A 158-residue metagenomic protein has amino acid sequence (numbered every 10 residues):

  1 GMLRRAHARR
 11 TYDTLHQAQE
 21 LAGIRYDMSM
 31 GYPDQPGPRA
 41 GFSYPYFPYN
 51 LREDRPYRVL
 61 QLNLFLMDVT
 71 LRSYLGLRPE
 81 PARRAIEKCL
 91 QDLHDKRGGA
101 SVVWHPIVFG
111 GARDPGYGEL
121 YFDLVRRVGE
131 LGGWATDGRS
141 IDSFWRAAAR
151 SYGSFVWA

Functional and structural regions predicted by a protein language model:
G1-P56, Q61, F109-L120: Catalytic domains of cell-wall/extracellular-matrix polysaccharide-remodeling enzymes, centered on de-N-acetylation
L3, V59, D92-L93, G153 (+1 more regions): Generic low-polarity alpha-helical segments
H7, P33, L66-D68, D142: Residue-level detector of flexible, active-site-proximal loop/helix-junction positions within diverse enzyme catalytic
A22, R52-S140: Catalytic grooves of carbohydrate-active enzymes
G41-S43, G76-P79, Y117, S151-G153: General N-terminal targeting signals
T136-A158: Surface beta-strand/loop "capping" patches
